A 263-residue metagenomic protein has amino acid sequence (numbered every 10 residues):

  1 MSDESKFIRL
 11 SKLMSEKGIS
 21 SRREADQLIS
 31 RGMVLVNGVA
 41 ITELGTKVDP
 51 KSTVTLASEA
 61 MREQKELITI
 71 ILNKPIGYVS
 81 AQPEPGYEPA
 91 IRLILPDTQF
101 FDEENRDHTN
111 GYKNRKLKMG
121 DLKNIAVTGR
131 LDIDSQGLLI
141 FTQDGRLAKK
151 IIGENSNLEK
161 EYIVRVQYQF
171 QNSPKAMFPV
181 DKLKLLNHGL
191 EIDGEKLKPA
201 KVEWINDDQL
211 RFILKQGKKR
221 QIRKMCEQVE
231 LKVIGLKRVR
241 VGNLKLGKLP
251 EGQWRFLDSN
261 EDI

Functional and structural regions predicted by a protein language model:
S2-I263: Basic, flexible Lys/Arg- and Gly-enriched helix-loop patches that mediate nucleic-acid binding at interfaces with rRNA
